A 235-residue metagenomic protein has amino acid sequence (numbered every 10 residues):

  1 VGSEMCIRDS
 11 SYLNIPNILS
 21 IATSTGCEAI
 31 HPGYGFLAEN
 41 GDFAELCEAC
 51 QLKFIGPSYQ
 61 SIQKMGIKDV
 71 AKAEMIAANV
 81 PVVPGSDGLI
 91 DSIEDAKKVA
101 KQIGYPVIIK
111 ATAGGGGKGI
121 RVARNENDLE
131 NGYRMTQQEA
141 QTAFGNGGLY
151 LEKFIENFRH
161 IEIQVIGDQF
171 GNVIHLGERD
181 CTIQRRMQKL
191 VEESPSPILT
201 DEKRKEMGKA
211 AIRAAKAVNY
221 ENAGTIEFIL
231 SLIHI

Functional and structural regions predicted by a protein language model:
S3, R8-I226, L230-L232: N-terminal beta-alpha lobe that positions the nucleotide/phosphoryl donor in ATP/NTP-coupled carboxylate activation
